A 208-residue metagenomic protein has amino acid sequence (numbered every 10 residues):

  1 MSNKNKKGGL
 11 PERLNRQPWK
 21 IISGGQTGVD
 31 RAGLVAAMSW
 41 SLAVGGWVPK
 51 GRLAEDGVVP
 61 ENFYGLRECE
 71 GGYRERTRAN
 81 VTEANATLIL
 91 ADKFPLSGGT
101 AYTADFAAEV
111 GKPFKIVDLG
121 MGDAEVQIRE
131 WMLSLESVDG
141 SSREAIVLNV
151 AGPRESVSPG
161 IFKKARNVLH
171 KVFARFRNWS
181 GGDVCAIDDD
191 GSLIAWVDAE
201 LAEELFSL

Functional and structural regions predicted by a protein language model:
M1-G9: Short Lys/Arg-rich cationic patches that frequently serve as NLS/NoLS or arginine-rich RNA/DNA-binding motifs
G9-L10, M121, S141, G182-D183 (+2 more regions): Intrinsically disordered, low-complexity regions
L10-V147, R154, P159-F176: Acidic/glycine-enriched connector segments
D123, S207-L208: Generic structural signal for short, solvent-exposed loop/turn connectors between secondary structure elements
W179-S207: Short interaction-hotspot residues at assembly and binding interfaces
